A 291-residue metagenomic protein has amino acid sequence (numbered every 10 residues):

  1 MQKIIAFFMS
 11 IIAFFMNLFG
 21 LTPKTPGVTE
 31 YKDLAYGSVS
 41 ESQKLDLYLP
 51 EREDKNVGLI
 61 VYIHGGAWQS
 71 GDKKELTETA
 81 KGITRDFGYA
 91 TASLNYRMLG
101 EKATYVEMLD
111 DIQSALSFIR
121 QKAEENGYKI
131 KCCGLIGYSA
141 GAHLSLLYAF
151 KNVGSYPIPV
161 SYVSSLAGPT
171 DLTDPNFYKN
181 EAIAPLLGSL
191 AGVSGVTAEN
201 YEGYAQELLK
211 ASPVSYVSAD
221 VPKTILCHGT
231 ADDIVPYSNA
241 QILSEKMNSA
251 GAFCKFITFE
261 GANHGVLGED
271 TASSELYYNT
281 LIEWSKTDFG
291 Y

Functional and structural regions predicted by a protein language model:
M1-I4: Positively charged n-region of N-terminal signal peptides that target proteins for export
A6-S10: Sec-dependent N-terminal signal peptides
I12-Y291: Alpha/beta-hydrolase superfamily serine-hydrolase fold, recognizing
